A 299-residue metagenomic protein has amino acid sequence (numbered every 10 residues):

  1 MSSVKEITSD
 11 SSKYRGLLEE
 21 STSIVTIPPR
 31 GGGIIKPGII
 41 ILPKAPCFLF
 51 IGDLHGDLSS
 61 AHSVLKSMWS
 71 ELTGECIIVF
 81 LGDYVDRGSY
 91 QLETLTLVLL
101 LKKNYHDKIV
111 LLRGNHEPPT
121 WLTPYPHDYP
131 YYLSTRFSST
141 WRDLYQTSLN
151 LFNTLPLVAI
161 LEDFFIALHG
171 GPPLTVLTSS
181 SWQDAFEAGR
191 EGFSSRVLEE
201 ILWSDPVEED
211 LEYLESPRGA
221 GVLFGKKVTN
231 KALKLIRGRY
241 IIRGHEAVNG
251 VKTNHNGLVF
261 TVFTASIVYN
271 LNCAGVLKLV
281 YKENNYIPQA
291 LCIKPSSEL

Functional and structural regions predicted by a protein language model:
M1-L299: Feature recognizes metal-dependent phosphohydrolase scaffolds
